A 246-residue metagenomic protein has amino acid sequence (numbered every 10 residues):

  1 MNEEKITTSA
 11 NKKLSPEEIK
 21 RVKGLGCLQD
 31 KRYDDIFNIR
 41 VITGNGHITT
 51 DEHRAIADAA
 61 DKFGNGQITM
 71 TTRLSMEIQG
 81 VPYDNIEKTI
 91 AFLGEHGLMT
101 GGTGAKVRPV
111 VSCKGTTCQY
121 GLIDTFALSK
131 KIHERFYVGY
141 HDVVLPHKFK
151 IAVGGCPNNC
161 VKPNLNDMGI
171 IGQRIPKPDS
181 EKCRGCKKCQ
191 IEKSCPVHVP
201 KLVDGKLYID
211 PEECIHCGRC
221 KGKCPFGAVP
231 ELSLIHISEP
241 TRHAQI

Functional and structural regions predicted by a protein language model:
M1-E52: N-terminal basic/disordered segments at the start of proteins
K13, F37-K177, E181-C186: Small-residue-enriched alpha-helical segments and adjacent helix-cap loops that form tight helix-helix packing
L28-Y33, G64-M70, K201: Short, flexible, solvent-exposed loop/turn segments with mixed acidic/basic and small polar residues
Q29-D30, D167-G172, R242: Short beta-strand elements
I171-I175, I209-E213, L232-S233: Short cysteine/histidine-rich metal-coordination sites, predominantly Zn2+-binding motifs
K188-L207, R219-S233: Iron-sulfur cluster-binding cysteine motifs and their immediate structural context in ferredoxin-like electron-transfer
C214, G218: Cysteine-rich micro-motifs
I235-I246: Single conserved hydrophobic/aromatic residue that forms the stacking wall/gate of nucleotide- or nucleobase-binding
